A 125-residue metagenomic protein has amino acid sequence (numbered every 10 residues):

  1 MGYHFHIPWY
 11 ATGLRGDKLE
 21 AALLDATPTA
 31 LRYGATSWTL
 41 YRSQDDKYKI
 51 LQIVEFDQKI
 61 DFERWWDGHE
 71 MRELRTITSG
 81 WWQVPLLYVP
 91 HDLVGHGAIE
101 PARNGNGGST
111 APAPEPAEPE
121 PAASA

Functional and structural regions predicted by a protein language model:
M1-R72, W81-A125: Short S/T/G/P-rich N-terminal loop/turn motif that feeds into the first structured element of a domain
